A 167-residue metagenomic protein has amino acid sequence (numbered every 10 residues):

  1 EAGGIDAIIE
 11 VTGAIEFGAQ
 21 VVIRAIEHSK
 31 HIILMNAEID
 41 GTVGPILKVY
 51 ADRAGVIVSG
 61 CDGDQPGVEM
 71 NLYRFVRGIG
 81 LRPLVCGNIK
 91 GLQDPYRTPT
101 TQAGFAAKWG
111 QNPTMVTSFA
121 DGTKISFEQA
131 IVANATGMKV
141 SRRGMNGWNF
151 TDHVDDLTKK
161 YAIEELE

Functional and structural regions predicted by a protein language model:
E1-A2: Conserved N-terminal Rossmann-fold NAD(P) cofactor-binding segment
D6-E10: N-terminal Rossmann-like NAD(P) cofactor-binding module of classical short-chain dehydrogenase/reductase
T12-H28, M35-D64, L72-F75: Rossmann-fold NAD(P)-binding glycine/threonine-rich loop
I33-L34, I57-S59, L84, S141: Structural detector of well-ordered beta-strand residues that form the stable sheet scaffold of enzyme domains
E38-I39, G63-P66, I89-G91, G147: Short acidic/polar capping segments at secondary-structure boundaries
P66-E69, S126: Amphipathic alpha-helical transducer elements in NTP-driven molecular machines
R74, I79-E167: Active-site-lining helix/loop region of Rossmann-like oxidoreductase modules
